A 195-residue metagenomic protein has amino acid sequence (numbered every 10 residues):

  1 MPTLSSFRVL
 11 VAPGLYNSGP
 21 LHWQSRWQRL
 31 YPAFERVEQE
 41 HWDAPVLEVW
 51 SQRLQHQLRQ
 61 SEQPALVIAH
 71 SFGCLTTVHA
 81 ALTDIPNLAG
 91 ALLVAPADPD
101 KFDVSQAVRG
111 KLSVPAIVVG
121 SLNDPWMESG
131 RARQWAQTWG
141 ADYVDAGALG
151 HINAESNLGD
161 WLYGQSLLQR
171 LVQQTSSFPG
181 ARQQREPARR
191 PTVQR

Functional and structural regions predicted by a protein language model:
P2-Q63, R189-T192: Active-site catalytic motif of lipid deacylating hydrolases and related acyltransferases
N17-S18, P99-D100, L122-M127: Acidic catalytic loop of the alpha/beta-hydrolase fold
Q28, L122, M127-A141: Conserved loop-alpha-helix segment in the C-terminal half of the alpha/beta-hydrolase fold that carries the catalytic
A33-E35, Q137-N153: Catalytic histidine neighborhood in serine/cysteine hydrolases with alpha/beta-hydrolase-type architecture
V49, A154-L168: Post-His helix in hydrolase/transferase enzymes
V67-V78: Gly/Ala-rich beta-loop-alpha elbow adjacent to hydrolase catalytic centers
P86-P99, P115: A conserved short beta-strand
L112-S113, I117-G120, D124: Short beta-strand/loop motif that positions the catalytic acidic residue of the alpha/beta-hydrolase fold
